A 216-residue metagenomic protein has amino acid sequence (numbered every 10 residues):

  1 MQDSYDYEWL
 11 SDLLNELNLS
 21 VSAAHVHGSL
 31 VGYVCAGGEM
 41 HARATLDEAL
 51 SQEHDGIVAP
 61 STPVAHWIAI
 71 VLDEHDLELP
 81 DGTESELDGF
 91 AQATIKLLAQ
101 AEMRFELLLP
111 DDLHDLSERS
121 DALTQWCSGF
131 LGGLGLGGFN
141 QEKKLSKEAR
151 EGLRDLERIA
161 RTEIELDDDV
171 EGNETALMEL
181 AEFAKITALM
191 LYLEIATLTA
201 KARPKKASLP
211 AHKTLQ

Functional and structural regions predicted by a protein language model:
M1-C127, L131-Q216: Domain-length accessory/inserted modules outside core catalytic folds
